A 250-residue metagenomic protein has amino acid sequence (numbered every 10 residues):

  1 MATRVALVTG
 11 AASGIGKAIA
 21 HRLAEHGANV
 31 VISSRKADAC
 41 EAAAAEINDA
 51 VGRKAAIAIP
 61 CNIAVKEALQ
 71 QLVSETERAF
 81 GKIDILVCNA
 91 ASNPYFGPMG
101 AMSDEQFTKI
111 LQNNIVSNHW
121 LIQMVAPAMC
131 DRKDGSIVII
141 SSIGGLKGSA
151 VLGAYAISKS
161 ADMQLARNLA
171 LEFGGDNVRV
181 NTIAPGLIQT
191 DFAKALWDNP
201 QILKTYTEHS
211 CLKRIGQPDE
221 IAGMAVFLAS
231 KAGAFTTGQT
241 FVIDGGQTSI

Functional and structural regions predicted by a protein language model:
A12-S13, K36: Conserved glycine-rich cofactor-binding loop
G81, G174, R179, T236-G238: Short, small/polar-rich loop/turn modules that mediate ligand/substrate recognition or access, typified
N93-F96, K147, V226, T237-I250: Short C-terminal tail/terminal secondary-structure segment of NAD(P)H-dependent dehydrogenase/reductase domains
G97-M99, S103-L111, Y206: Substrate-binding pocket helix/loop in short-chain dehydrogenase/reductase
I122, S158, A166: Active-site helix of classical SDR
P127, L171-G175, A234: Alpha-helical segment proximal to the catalytic Tyr-Lys
S142: Residue(s) in the substrate-gating loop at a strand-loop-helix junction that position the organic substrate next
